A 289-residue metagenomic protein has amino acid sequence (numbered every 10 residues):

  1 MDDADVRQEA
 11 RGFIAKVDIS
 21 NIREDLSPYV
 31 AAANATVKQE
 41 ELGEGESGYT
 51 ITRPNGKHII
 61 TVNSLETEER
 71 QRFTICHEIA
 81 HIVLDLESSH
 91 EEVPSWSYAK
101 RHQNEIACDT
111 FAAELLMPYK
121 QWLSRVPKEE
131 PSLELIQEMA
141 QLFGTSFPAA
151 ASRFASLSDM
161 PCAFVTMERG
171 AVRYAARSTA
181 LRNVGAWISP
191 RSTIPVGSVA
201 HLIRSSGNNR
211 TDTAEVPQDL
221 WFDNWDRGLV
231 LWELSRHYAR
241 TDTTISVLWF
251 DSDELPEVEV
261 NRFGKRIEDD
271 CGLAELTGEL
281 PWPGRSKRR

Functional and structural regions predicted by a protein language model:
M1-R289: Active-site hotspot residues in diverse enzymes, especially metal/ion-binding acidic/histidine motifs
